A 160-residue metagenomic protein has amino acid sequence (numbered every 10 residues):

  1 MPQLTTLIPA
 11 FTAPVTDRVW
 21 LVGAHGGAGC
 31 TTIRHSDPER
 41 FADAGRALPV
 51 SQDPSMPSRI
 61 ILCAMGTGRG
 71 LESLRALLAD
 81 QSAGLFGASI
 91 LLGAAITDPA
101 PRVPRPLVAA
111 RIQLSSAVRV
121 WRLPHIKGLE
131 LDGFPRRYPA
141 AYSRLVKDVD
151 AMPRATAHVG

Functional and structural regions predicted by a protein language model:
M1-V19, D150-H158: Extreme N-terminal, non-catalytic leader segments that precede Walker-type/kinase nucleotide-binding cores
T5-P9, S36-M56: A short, well-structured beta->alpha microelement
D17-R40: Glycine-rich phosphate-binding P-loop
I33-P38, R105-A117: Short, aromatic/basic amphipathic alpha-helical patches
G45-G66, L78-G93: Inter-motif core of Ras-like GTPase G domains
S58-L74, A100-V103: Conserved Switch II/interswitch segment of TRAFAC-class P-loop GTPases
A109-R137: Beta-strand-loop-alpha "switch" segments that mediate conformational coupling across diverse proteins
L129-G160: A cross-taxonomic marker for long C-terminal extensions/tails that follow the last structured domain
